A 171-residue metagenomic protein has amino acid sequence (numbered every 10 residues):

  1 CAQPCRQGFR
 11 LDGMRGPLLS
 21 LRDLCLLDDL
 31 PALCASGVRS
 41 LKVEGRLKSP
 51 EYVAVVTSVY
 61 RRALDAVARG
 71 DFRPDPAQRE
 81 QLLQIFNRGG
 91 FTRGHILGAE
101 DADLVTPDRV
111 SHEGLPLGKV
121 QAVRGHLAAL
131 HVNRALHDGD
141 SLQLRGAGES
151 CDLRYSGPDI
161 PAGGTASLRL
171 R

Functional and structural regions predicted by a protein language model:
C1-R171: Surface-exposed amphipathic alpha-helical tracts and adjacent flexible/coil segments at the periphery of soluble enzymes
